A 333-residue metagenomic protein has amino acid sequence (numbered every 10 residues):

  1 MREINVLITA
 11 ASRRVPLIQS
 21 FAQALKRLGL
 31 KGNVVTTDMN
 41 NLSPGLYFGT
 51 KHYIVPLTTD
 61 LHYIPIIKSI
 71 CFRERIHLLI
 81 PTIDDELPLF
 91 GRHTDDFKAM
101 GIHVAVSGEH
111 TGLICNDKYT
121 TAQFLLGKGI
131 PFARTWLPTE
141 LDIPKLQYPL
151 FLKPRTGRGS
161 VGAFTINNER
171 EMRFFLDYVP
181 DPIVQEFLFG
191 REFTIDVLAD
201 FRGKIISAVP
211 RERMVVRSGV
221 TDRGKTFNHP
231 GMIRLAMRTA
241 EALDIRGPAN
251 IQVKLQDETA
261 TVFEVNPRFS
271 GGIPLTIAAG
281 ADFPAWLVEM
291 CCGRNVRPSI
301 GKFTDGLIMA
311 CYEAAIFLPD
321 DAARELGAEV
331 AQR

Functional and structural regions predicted by a protein language model:
M1-A105: ATP-binding N-terminal substructure of ATP-dependent carboxylate-amine bond-forming enzymes
I4, A133, Y148-L150, V161 (+4 more regions): Change "...and in nucleic-acid phosphodiester-cleaving endonucleases..." to "...and in nucleic-acid processing enzymes
F48, P144-Y148, Q256-T261: A short, glycine/Asx- and small/polar-enriched loop/turn that sits immediately N-terminal to a beta-strand
E74, N228-R333: ATP-dependent carboxylate activation and anion-phosphoryl transfer catalytic cores that bind Mg-ATP to form
T111-G190, F201-K204, P230, R234: Active-site nucleotide/adenylate-binding loops and adjacent lid/helix of ATP-dependent enzymes
F164-D244, K254-L255, T259-T261: Phosphate-binding site of ATP-dependent enzymes
